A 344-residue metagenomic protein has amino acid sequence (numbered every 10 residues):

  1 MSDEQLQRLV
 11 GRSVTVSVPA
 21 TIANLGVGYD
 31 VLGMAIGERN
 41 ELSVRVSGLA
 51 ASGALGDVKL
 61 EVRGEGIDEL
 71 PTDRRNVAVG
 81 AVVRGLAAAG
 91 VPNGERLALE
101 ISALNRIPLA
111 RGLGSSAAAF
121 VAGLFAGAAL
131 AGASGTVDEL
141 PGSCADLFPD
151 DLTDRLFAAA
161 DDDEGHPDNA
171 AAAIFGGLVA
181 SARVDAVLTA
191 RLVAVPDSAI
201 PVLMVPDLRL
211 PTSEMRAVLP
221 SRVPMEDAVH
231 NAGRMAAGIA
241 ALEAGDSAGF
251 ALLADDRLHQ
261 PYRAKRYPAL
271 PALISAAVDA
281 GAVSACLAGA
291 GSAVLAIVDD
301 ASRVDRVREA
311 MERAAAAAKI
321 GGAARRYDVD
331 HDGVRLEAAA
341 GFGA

Functional and structural regions predicted by a protein language model:
M1-R111, F125, A133, V137 (+2 more regions): ATP-binding N-lobe of GHMP and related small-molecule kinases
S2, L6, L242-A344: Glycine-rich, charge-dense phosphate/pyrophosphate-binding loop(s) and the adjacent flexible "lid"/catalytic subdomain
E4-L6, D30-G33, D161-D163, P167-A171 (+3 more regions): A generic local secondary-structure boundary/capping motif
S17-P19, A35, S102, A173-F175 (+4 more regions): Short beta-strand segments
R45, A173-V184, A296-D299, E337-A339: Short beta-strand-to-turn element immediately C-terminal to the catalytic PLP-Schiff-base lysine in fold type I
P92-T189: Gly/Ser-rich oxyanion-binding loop with an adjacent helix/lid that shapes the negatively charged ligand pocket
V205-K265: Active-site rim beta-loop-alpha module in soluble metabolic enzymes
